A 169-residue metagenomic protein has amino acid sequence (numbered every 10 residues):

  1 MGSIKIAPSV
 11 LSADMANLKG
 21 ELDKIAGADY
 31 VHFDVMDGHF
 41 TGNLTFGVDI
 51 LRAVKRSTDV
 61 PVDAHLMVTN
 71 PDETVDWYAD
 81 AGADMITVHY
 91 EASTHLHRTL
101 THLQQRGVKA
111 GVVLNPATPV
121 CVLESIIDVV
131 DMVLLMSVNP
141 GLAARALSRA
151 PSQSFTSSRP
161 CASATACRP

Functional and structural regions predicted by a protein language model:
M1-T87, E91-R98, H102-Q105, K109-A110 (+4 more regions): Conserved N-terminal beta1-alpha1 strand-loop-helix module at the mouth
K109-V113, A117: Internal catalytic-core helix/loop-beta-alpha segment that presents or stabilizes conserved functional determinants
V120: Short loop/turn elements that flank and shape the SAM/SAH-binding pocket of Class I
V138-P140: Short glycine-rich anion-binding loops that position phosphate/pyrophosphate groups of nucleotides and phosphorylated
A143-L147: Glycine/threonine-rich flexible loop motifs
